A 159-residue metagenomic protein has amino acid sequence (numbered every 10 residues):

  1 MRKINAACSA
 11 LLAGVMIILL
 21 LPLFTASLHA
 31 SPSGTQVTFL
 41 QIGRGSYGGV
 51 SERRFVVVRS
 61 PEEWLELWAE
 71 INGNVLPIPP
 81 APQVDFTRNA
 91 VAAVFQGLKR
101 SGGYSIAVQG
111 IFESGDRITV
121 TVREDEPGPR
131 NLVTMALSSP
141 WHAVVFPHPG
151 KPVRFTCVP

Functional and structural regions predicted by a protein language model:
R2-V15: Bacterial N-terminal signal peptides that target proteins for export
C8, L21-P159: Exposed, flexible binding/inhibitory loops of compact, secreted disulfide-stabilized domains
M16-L20: Secretory targeting signatures
